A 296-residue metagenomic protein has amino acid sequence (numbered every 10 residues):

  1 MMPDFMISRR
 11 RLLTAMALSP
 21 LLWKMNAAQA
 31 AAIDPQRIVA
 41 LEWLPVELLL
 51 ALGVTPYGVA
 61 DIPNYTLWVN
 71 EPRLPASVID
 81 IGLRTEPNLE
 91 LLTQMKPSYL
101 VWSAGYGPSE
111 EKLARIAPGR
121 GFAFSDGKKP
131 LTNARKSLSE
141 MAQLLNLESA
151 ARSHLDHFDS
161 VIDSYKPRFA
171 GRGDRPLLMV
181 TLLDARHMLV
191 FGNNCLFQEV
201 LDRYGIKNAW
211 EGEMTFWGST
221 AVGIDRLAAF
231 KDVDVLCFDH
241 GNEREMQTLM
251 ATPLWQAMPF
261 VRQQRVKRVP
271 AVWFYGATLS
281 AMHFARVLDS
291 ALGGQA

Functional and structural regions predicted by a protein language model:
M2-F5, R11-Q29: N-terminal export signals
M6, K24-A40, L44: C-terminal segment of N-terminal export signals and the immediately downstream linker at the start of the mature
Q36, T132, F230, D234-A296: Structured C-terminal subdomain patch of bacterial secreted/periplasmic proteins
R37, A117-L183, W210, F274 (+1 more regions): Extracytoplasmic substrate-binding proteins
R37, W43-M95, G105: A short, structured surface patch at a secondary-structure boundary
A51, E110-E148, Q247-R268: Charged, glycine-enriched surface loops/patches that mediate electrostatic binding to polyanionic ligands
K96-L100, D232-V233: Proline-aspartate-enriched helix->loop->beta-strand connector
N193-G218: Alpha-helical, coiled-coil/dimerization segments enriched in small aliphatic residues
